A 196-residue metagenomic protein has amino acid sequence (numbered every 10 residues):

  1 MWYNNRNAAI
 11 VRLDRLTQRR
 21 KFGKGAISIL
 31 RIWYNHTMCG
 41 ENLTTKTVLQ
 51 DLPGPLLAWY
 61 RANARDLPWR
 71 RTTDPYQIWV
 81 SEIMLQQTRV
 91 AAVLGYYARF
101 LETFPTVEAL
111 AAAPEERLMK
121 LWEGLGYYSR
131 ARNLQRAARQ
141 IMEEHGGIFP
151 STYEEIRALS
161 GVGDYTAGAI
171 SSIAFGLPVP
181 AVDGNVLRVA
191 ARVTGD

Functional and structural regions predicted by a protein language model:
M1, Q18-I27: Short, low-complexity, charge-dense intrinsically disordered segments
A8, G23-A26, T37: Short hydrophobic alpha-helical segments enriched in small aliphatic residues
V11-L13: N-terminal, intrinsically disordered charge-dense segments
R15-Q18, I32, T45, D51: Generic detector of low-complexity/intrinsically disordered segments and short hydrophobic N-terminal stretches
G40-Q50, G54-P55, W59-D196: Catalytic cores of DNA base-excision repair glycosylases
